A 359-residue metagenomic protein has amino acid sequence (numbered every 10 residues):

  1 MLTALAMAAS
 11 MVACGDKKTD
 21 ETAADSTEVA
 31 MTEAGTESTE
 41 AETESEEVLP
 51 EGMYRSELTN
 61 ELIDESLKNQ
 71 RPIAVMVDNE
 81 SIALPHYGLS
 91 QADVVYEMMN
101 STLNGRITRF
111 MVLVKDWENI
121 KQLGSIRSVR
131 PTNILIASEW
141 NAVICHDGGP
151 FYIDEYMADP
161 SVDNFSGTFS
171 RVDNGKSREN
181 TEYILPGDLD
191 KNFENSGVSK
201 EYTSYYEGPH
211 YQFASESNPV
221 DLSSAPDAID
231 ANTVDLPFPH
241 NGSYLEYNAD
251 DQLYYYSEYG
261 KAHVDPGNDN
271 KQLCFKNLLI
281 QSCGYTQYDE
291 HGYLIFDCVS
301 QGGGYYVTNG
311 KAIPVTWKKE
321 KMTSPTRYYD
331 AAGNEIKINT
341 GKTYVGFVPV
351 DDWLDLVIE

Functional and structural regions predicted by a protein language model:
M1-L5: Sec-dependent N-terminal signal peptides
S10-A13: C-terminal motif of bacterial Sec signal peptides marking the signal peptidase cleavage site
G15-K17: Bacterial signal peptide processing site
D20-E47: Intrinsically disordered, low-complexity serine/threonine-rich repeat tracts
E42-Y96, S101-E359: A surface/extracellular/periplasmic glyco- and lipid-processing/surface-interacting theme
